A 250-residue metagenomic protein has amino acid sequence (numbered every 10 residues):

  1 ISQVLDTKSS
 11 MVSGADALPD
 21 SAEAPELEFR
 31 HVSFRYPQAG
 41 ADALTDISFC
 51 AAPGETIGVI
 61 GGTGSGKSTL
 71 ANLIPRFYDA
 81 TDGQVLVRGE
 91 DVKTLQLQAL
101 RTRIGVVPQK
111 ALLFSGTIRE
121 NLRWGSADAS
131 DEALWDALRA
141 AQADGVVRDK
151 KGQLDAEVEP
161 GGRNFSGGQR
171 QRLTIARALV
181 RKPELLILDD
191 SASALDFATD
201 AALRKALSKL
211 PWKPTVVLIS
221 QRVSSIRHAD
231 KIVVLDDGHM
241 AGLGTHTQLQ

Functional and structural regions predicted by a protein language model:
I1-V4: Cytosolic ends of transmembrane helices, especially the final helix of ABC transmembrane type-1 domains
D6, M11-G14, D20-Q250: ABC-type nucleotide-binding domain
